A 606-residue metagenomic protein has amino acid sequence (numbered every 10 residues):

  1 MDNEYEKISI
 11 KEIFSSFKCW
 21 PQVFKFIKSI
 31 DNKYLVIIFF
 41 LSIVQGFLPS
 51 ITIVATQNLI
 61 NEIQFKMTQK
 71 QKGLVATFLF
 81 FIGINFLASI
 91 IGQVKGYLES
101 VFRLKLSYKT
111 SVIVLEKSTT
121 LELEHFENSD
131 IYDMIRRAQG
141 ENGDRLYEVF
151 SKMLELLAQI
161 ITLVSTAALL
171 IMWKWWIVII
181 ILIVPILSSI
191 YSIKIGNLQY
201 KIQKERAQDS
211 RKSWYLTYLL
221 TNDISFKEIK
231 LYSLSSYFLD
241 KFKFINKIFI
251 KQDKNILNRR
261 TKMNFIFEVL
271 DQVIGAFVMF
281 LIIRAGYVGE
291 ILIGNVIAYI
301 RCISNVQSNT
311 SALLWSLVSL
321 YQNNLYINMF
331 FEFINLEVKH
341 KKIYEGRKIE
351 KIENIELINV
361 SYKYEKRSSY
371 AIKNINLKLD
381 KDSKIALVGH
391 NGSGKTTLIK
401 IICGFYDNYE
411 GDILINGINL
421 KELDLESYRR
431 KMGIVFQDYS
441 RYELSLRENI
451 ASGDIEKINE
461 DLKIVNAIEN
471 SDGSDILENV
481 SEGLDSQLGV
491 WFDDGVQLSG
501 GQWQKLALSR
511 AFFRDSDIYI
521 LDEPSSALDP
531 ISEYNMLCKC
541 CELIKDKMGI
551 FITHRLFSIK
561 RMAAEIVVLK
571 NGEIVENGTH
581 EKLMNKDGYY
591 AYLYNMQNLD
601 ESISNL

Functional and structural regions predicted by a protein language model:
M1-P49, Q69-T77, K95-E99, N128-V164 (+5 more regions): Membrane-integrated ABC transporters
S29, Q139-V149, K201-Q208, Y218-T221 (+6 more regions): An intracellular "coupling" helix at the cytosolic face of ABC transporter transmembrane type-1 domains
L35-I91, T166-Q199, V273-F280, R284-I300 (+1 more regions): Transmembrane helix-loop-helix hairpins at lipid-water interfaces of multipass membrane proteins, especially the type-1
I135, N408, I464, S474-Q504 (+3 more regions): ABC-fold ATPase nucleotide-binding domain signature/coupling loops
L234, V278, Y299-N335: Cytosolic ends of transmembrane helices, especially the final helix of ABC transmembrane type-1 domains
C403: Helix-to-loop junction immediately C-terminal to a conserved catalytic motif
D412-L414, R429, R447-D493, D546: ABC ATPase nucleotide-binding domain helical subdomain, centered on the C-loop/LSGGQ "ABC signature"
G483, C538, K560-L606: C-terminal portion of ABC ATPase nucleotide-binding domains
